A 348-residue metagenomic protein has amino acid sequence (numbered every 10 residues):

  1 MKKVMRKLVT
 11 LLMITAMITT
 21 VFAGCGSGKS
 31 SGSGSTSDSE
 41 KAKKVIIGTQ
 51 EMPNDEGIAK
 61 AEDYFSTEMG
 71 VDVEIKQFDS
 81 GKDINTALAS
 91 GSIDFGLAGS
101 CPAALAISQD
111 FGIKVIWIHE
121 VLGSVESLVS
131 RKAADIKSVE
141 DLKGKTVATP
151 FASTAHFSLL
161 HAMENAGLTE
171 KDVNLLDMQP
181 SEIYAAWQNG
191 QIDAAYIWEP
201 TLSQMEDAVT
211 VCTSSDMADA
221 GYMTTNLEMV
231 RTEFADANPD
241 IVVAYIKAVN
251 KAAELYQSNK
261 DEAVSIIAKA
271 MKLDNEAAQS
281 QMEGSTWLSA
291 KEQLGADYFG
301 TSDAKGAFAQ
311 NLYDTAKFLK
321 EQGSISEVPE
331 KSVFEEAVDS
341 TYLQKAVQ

Functional and structural regions predicted by a protein language model:
M1-K44, L343-Q348: Short, low-complexity disordered leader/linker segments with a strong preference for bacterial N-terminal type II
S27-S30, D72-E74, A152-T169, K247-G284 (+1 more regions): Ligand-binding clefts/hinges and TM-proximal coupling segments of bilobed small-molecule sensing domains
G34, D38-T169, N174-D177, D193-E199 (+1 more regions): Short, glycine-/small- and polar/acidic-enriched structural segments that line small-molecule recognition paths
D63, T67, T86, S90 (+13 more regions): Solvent-exposed, polar/charged alpha-helical surfaces in well-ordered, non-transmembrane soluble domains, broadly
C101, L176, E182-M271: Pocket-lining segment of extracytoplasmic ligand-binding domains
D236-S324: Secondary-structure end/capping motifs
Q310-Q348: Conserved C-terminal helix/tail region of periplasmic/extracytoplasmic solute-binding proteins
